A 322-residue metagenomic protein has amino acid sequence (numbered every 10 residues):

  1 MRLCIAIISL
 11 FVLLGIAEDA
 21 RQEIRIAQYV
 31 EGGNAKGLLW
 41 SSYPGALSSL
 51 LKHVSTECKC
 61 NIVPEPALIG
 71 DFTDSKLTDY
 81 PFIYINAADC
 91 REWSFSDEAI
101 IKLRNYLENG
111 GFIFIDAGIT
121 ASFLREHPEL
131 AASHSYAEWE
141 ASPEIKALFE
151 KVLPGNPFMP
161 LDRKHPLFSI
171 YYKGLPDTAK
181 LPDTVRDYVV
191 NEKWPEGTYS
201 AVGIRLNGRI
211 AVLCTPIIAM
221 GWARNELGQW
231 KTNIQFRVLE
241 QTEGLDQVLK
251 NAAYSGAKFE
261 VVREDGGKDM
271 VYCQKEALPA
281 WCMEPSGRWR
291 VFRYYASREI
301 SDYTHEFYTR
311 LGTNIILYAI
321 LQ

Functional and structural regions predicted by a protein language model:
C4-G15: Bacterial N-terminal signal peptides
A17-F82, A88-C90, A219-M220, F236-Q322: Aromatic-Pro/Gly-enriched surface loop or interdomain linker that acts as a lid/target-recognition segment
R25-Q28, P81-N86, F112-D116, P157-P160 (+1 more regions): Structural recognition of the beta-strand scaffold that forms the well-ordered cores of secreted hydrolase catalytic
P44-L51, I100, R104, S142 (+2 more regions): Extracytoplasmic/secreted envelope proteins and their assembly/folding machinery, especially bacterial periplasmic
F82-L130, Y136: Short alpha-beta junction capping motif
A117-L124, E140-A141, D162-Y172: Short beta-alpha junction loops
I145-L213, I218, V238, E243-L245 (+1 more regions): Acidic, glycine-rich loop-and-strand cores that form catalytic or ligand-binding grooves in diverse globular domains
C214-P216, W222-G228, I234-F236: Short conserved micro-motifs at the rims of enzyme active sites and ligand-binding pockets
